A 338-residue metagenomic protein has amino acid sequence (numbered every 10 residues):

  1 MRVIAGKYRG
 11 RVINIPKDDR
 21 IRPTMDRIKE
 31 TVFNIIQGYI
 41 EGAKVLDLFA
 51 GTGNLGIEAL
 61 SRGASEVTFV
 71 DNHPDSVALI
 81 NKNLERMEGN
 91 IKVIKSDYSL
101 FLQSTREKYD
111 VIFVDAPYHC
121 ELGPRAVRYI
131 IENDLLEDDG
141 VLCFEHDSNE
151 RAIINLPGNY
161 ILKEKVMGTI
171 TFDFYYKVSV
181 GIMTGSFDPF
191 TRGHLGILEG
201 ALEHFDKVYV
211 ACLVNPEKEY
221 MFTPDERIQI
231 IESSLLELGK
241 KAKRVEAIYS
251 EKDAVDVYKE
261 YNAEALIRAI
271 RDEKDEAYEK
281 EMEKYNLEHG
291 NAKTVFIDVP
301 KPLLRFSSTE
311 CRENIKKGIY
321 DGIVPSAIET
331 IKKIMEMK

Functional and structural regions predicted by a protein language model:
M1-K177: Class I S-adenosyl-L-methionine-dependent methyltransferase catalytic core
V178-K338: Nucleotidyltransferase catalytic core that binds NTPs
